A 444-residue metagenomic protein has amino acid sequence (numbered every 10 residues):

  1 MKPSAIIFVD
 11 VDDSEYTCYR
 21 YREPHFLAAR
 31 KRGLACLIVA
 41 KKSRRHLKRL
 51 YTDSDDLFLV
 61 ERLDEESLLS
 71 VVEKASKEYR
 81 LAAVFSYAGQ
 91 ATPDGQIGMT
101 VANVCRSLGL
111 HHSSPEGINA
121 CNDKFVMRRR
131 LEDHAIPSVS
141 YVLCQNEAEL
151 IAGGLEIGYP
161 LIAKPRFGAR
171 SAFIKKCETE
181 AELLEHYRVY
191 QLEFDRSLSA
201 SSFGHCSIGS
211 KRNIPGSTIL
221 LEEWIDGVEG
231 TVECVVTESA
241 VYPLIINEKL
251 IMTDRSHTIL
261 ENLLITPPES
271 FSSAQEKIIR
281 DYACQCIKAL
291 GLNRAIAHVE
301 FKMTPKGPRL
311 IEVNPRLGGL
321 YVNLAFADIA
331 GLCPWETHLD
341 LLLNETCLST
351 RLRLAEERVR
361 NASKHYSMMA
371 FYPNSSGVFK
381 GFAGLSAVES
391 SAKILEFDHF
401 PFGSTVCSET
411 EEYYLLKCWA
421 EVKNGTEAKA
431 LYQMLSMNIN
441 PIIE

Functional and structural regions predicted by a protein language model:
M1-Y16, R22: Nucleotide-activated donor-dependent transferases that construct or modify glycoconjugates
I7, L339-E444: Peripheral (often C-terminal) accessory segments that flank ATP-dependent C-N-forming ligase machineries
Y19-A29: Short amphipathic alpha-helix
A40-H46: Short, polar loop motifs at secondary-structure junctions
R44, T52-Q145, A152, Y414: Conserved N-proximal alpha/beta basic substrate-recognition cap immediately N-terminal to, or forming the N-lobe
A83, N293-P305, T350-R351: A short glycine-rich, hydrophobically flanked beta-strand micro-motif that places a catalytic Asp/Glu for divalent metal
P137-V139, P160-A163, E180-D226, N262 (+1 more regions): Conserved ATP-binding module of the ATP-grasp superfamily
G216, E223-L292, I296, M303 (+3 more regions): ATP-dependent carboxylate/phosphate-activation module, predominantly the ATP-grasp catalytic core and closely related
